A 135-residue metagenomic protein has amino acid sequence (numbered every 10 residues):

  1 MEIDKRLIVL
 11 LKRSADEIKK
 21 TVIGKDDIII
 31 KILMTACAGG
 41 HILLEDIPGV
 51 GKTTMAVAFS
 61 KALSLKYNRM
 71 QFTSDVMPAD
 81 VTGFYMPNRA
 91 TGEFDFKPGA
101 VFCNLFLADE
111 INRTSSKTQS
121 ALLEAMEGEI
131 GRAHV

Functional and structural regions predicted by a protein language model:
D4-V50: Pre-Walker A (pre-P-loop) alpha-helix and adjacent loop at the N terminus of AAA/AAA+ ATPase modules, a conserved
S14-E17, T21, K25, T35-G39 (+5 more regions): Conserved, well-folded catalytic cores of nucleic-acid-processing and energy-transducing macromolecular machines
K31-M34, P87-L107: Conserved alpha-helical scaffold flanking the Walker A/P-loop in AAA+ ATPase domains
A36-S74, P87: Walker A/P-loop
A100-E127: Conserved AAA+/SF3 P-loop NTPase catalytic/coupling segment centered on the Walker-B
A133-V135: Conserved small/polar residues in nucleotide/adenosyl-binding loops
